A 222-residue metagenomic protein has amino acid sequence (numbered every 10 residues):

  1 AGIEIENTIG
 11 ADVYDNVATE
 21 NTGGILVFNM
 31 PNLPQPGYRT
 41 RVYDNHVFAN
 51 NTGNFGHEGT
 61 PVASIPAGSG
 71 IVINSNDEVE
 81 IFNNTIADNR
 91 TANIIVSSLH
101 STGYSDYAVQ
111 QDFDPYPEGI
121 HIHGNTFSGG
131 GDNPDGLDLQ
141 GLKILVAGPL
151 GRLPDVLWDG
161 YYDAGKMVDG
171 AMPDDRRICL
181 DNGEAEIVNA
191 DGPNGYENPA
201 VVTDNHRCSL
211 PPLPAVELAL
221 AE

Functional and structural regions predicted by a protein language model:
A1, I9-G23, P36-N51, E78-D88 (+2 more regions): Right-handed parallel beta-helix
A1-T8, T22-N29, V47, N51-E58 (+2 more regions): Short glycine/acidic-rich loop motifs that flank beta-strands on beta-rich extracellular proteins
G10, P31-P34, D77-E78, N93 (+1 more regions): Short, catalytically relevant binding-site loops at active-site mouths
I86, A92-L99, F113, E118: Structured C-terminal portions of repeat-based eukaryotic scaffold domains
T102, D106-E222: Acidic, glycine- and Ser/Thr-rich low-complexity intrinsically disordered tracts in extracellular/secreted proteins
